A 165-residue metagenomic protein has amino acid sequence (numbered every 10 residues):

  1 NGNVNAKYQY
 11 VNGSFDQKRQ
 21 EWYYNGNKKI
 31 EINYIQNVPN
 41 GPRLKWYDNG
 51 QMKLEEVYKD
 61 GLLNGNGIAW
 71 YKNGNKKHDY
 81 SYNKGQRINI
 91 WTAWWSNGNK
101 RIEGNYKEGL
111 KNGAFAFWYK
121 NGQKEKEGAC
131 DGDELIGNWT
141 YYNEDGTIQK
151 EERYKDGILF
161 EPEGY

Functional and structural regions predicted by a protein language model:
N1-Y165: Glycine/tyrosine- and acidic-biased, solvent-exposed loop/turn segments at the edges of beta-strands
